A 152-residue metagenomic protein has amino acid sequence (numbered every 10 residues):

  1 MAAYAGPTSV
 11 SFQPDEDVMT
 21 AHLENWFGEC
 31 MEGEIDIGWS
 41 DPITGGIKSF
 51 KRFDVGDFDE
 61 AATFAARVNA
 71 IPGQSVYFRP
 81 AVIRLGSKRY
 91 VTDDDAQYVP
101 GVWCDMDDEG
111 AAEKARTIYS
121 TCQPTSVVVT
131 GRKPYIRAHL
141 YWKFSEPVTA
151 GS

Functional and structural regions predicted by a protein language model:
M1-G101, E113: DNA replication initiation on ssDNA origins
S87-D94, A115-K133: Catalytic micro-motifs at enzyme active sites that drive phosphoryl/nucleotidyl and oxygen chemistry
K88-T92, A138, W142, G151-S152: A short acidic (Asp/Glu
V99, P124, Y135-R137: A general structural motif
V102-C104, L140: Detector for short helical micro-motifs
D105-A112: Short, surface-exposed ligand-recognition loops at beta-strand->loop->(often short) alpha-helix junctions that present
A112-C122, F144-S152: Helical (often loop-to-helix) elements that flank the catalytic cores of nucleotide-handling enzymes
V129-K143: Short, conserved phosphate-binding/catalytic loop or strand-edge motifs used in phosphoryl-/nucleotidyl-transfer
